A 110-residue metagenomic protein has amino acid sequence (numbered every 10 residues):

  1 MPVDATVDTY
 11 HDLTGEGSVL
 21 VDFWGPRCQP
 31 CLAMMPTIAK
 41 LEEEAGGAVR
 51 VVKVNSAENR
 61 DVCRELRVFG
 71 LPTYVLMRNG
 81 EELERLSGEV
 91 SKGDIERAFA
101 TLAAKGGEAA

Functional and structural regions predicted by a protein language model:
M1-G17, T101-A110: N-terminal leader/targeting and pre-domain segments
A5, V49-V51: Hydrophobic/aromatic anchor residues within beta-strands of the central parallel beta-sheet of Rossmann-like
T14-P26: Short active-site neighborhood of thiol/selenol oxidoreductases, capturing the structured segment around
V19, R60, L66-V75: Structural micro-motif
V21, V52-N55: Rossmann-like NAD(H)/NADP(H) cofactor-binding core
P30-A45: Typically the conserved alpha-helix immediately C-terminal to a functionally engaged Cys/Sec in thioredoxin-like
V54-V62: Structural microenvironment flanking redox-active thiols in thiol-disulfide oxidoreductases
V75-A110: Non-catalytic, surface beta->alpha helical segment in thiol-disulfide oxidoreductase systems
